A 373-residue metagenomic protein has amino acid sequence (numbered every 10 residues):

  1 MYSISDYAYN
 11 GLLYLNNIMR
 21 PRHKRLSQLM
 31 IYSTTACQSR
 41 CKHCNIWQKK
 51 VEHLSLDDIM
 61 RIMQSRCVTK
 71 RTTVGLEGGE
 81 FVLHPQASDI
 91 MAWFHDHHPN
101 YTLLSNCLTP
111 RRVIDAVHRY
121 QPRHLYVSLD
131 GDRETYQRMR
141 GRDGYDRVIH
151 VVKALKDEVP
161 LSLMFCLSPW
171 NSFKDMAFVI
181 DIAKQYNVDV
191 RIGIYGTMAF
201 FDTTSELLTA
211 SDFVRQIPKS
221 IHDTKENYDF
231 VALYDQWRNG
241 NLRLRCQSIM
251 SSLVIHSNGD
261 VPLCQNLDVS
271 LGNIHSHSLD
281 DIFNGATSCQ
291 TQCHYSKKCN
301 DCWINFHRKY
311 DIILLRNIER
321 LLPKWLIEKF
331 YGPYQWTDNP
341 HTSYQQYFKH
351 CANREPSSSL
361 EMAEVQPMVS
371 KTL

Functional and structural regions predicted by a protein language model:
Y2-R123, G332-P333, A352-V369, L373: Conserved alpha-helical substructure of the radical SAM core
D6-R25, N227, D268-T287: Short, charged low-complexity linear segments at domain edges
L26-Y32, D229-D235, D281-Q292: Short, intrinsically disordered, charge-biased short linear motifs at domain edges
Y32, L54, R123-H277, M362-A363 (+1 more regions): Radical SAM enzyme [4Fe-4S]-AdoMet core and its adjacent flexible, acidic and glycine-rich loops/tails across
C37, C41-C44, C246, C264 (+1 more regions): Short cysteine clusters
H43, W47-K50, S252, S270 (+1 more regions): Secreted/processed peptides and extracellular or luminal domains of membrane proteins
W47, A116, R138-M139, H277 (+1 more regions): Residue-level signal for well-ordered alpha-helical positions
N266-L373: Flexible mid-to-C-terminal extensions adjoining Fe-S/redox cofactors in radical SAM and related proteins
